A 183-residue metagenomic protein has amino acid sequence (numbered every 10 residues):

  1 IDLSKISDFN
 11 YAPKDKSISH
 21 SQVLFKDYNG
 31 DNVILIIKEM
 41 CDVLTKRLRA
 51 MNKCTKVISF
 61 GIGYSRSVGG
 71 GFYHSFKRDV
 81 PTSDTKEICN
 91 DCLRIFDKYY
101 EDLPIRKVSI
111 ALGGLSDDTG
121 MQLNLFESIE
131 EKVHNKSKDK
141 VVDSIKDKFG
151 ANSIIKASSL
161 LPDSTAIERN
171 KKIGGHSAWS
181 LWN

Functional and structural regions predicted by a protein language model:
I1-P104: DNA-contacting surface of Y-family translesion DNA polymerases
R78-N183: Acidic, metal-coordinating catalytic segment for phosphate/diphosphate chemistry, firing primarily on the Nudix
